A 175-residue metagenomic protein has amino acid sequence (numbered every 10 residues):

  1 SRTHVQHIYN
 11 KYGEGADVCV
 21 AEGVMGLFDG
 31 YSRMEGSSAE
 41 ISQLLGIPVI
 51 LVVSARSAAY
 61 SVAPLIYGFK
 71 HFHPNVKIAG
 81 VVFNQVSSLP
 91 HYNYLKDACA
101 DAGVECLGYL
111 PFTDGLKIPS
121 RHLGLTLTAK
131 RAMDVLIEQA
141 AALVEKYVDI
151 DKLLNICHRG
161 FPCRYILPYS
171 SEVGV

Functional and structural regions predicted by a protein language model:
S1-L45, V53-A79, L89-N93, S171: ATP-dependent carboxylate-amine ligase catalytic core
V18, P48, E105: Residue-level detector of anion-binding/catalytic polar loops
I47-I50, F83: A broad detector of the eukaryotic-type serine/threonine protein kinase catalytic domain
V49-V52, L107-Y109: Short hydrophobic alpha-helical runs that function as membrane-insertion/retention elements
Y60-S170: Internal gly/pro-rich beta-alpha loop/helix module that stabilizes soluble enzyme cofactors or their anionic handles
V173-V175: Phosphate-binding active sites in nucleotide-utilizing proteins
